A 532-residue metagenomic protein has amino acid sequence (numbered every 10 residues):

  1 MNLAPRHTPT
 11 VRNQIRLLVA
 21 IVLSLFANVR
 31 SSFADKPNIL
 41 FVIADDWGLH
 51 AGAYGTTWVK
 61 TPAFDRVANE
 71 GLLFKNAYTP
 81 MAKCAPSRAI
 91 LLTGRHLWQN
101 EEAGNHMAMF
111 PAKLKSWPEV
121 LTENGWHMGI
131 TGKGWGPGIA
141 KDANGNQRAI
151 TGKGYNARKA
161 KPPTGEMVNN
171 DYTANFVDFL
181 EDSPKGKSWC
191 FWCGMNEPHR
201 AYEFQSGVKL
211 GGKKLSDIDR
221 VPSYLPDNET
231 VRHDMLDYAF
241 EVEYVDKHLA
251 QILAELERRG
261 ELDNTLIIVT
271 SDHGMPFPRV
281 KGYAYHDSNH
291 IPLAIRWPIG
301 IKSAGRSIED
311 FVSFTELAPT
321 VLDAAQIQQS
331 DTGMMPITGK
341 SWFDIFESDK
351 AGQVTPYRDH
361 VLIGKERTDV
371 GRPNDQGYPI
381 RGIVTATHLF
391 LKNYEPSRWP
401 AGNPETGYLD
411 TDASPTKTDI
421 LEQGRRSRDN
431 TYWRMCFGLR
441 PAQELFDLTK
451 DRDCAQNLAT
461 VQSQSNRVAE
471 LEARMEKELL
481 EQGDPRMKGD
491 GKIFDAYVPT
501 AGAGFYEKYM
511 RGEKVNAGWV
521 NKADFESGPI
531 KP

Functional and structural regions predicted by a protein language model:
M1-N13: N-terminal secretory signal peptides that target proteins for export/translocation
R16-N28: Bacterial N-terminal signal peptides
S31-G438, Q443-E444, R452-A473, M487 (+1 more regions): Formylglycine-dependent sulfatase
T449: C-terminal helical cap and adjacent loop that interface with cofactors, partners, or active-site loops
L471, E478-P485: Catalytic domains of carbohydrate-active enzymes that cleave complex glycans
G491-D495: A glycine-rich phosphate-binding loop feature that marks nucleotide/adenosyl-phosphate handling sites
